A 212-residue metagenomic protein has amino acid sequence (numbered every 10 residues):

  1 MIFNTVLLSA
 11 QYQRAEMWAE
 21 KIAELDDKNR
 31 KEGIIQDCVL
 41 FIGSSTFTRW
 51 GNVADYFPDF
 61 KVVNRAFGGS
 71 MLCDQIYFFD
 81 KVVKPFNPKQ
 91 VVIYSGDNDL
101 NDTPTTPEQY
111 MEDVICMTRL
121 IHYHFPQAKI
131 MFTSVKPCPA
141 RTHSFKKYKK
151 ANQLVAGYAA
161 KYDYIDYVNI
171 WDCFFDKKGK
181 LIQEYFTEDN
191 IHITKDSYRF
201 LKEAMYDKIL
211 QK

Functional and structural regions predicted by a protein language model:
M1-Y12: Bacterial Sec-dependent N-terminal signal peptides
Y12-C116, P139, S144-K149: Conserved SGNH/GDSL esterase-like catalytic core that processes O-acyl groups on lipids and polysaccharides
G43, S134, W171: Active-site beta-alpha turn of Rossmann-fold NAD(P)-dependent dehydrogenases/reductases
D80, K84, G96, I115 (+4 more regions): Sec-exported extracytoplasmic/periplasmic mature domains
Y94, T133-S134: Alpha/beta-hydrolase-fold catalytic nucleophile elbow
Q109-T133, K150, L154-I165: Charged, glycine-enriched surface loops/patches that mediate electrostatic binding to polyanionic ligands
P137-K212: Catalytic His-Asp segment of secreted/periplasmic serine-dependent ester chemistry enzymes
